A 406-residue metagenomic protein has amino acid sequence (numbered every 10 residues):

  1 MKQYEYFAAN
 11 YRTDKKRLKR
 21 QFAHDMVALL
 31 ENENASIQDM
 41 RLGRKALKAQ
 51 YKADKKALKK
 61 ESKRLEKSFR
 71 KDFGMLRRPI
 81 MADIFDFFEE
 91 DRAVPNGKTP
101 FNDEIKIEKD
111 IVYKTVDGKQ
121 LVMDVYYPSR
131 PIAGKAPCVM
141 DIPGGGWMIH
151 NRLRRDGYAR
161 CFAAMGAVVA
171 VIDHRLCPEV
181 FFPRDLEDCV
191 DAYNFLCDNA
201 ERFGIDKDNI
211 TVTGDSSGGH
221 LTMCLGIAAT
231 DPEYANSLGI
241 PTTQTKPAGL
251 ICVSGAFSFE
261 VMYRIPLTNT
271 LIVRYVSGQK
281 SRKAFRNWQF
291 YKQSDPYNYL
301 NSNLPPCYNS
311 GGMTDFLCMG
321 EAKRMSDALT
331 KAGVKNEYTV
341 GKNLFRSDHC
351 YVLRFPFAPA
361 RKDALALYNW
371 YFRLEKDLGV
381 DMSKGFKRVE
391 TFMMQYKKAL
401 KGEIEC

Functional and structural regions predicted by a protein language model:
Y4-F7, Y11-L29, E33, M40 (+5 more regions): Amphipathic alpha-helical coiled-coil/heptad-repeat segments
K45, K52, R64-C406: Alpha/beta-hydrolase superfamily serine-hydrolase fold, recognizing
